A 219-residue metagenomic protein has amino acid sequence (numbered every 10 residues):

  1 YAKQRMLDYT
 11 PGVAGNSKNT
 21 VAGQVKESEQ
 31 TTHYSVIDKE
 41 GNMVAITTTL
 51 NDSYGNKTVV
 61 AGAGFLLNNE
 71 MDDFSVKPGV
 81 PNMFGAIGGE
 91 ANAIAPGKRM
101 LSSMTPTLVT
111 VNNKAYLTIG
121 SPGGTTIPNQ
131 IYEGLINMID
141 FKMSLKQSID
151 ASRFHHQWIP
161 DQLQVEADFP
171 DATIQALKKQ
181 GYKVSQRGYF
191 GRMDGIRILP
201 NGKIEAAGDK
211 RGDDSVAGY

Functional and structural regions predicted by a protein language model:
Y1-L50, V59-A63, E70, P78-V80 (+1 more regions): Internal maturation/activation junctions in enzymes
G23-E27, N92-M100, S185-G188: Short Gly/Pro-enriched turn/cap motifs at secondary-structure boundaries
E29-Y34, M43, S102-T107, R192-M193: Short glycine-rich loop/turn motifs
E40, K77, K98, D140-G188: Extended C-terminal subregions enriched in glycine
M43-N113, F141, L145: Active-site rim segments in enzyme catalytic domains, especially the processed small/beta chain of N-terminal
N51-S53, G123-G124, G212: A short acidic/small-residue loop/turn micro-motif
S121-M143: Alpha-helical support elements that line or immediately flank enzyme active sites and cofactor-binding pockets
D171-Y219: In a subset of proteins, long, contiguous C-terminal domains/tails are tracked
